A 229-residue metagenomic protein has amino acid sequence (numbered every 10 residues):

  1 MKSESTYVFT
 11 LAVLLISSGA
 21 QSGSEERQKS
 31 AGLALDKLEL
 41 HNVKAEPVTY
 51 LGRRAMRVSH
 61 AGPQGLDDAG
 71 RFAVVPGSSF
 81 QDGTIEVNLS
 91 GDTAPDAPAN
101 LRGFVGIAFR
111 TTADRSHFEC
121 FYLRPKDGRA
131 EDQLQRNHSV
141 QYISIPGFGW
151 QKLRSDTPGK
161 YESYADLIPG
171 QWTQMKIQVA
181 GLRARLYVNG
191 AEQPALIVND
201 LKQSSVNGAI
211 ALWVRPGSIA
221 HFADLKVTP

Functional and structural regions predicted by a protein language model:
M1-F9: Bacterial N-terminal signal peptides that target proteins for export
K2, S17, G23-S24: Intrinsically disordered, low-complexity regulatory regions of eukaryotic regulatory proteins
V8-S18: Bacterial N-terminal signal peptides
Q21-P229: Extracellular glycan-recognition regions
